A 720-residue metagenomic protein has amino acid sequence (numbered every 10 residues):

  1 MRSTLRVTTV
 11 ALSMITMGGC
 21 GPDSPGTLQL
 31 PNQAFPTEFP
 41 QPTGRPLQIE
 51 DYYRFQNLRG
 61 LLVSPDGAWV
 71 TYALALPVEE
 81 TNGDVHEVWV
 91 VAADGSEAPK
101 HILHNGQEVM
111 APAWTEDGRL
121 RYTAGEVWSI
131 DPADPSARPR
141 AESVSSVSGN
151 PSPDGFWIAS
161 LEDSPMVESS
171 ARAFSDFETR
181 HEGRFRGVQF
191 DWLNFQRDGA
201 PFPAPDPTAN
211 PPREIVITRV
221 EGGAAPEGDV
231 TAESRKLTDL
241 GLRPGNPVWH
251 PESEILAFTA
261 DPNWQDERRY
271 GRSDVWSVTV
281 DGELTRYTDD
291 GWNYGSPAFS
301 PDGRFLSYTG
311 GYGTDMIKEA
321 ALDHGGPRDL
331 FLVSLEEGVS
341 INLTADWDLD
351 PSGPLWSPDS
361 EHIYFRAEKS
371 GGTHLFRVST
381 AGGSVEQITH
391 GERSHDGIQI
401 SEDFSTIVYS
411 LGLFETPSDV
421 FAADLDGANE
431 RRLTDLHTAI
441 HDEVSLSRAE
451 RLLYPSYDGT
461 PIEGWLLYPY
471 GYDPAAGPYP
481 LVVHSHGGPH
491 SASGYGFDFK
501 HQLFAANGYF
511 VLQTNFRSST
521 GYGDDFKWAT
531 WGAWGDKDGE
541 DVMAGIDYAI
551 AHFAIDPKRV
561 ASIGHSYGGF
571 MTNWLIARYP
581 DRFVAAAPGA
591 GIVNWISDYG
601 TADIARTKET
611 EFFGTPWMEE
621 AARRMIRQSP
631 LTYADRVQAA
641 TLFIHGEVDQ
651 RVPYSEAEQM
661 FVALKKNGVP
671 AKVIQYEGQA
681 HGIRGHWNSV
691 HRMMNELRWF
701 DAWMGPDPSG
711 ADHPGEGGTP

Functional and structural regions predicted by a protein language model:
L28-P31, V85-H86, S160-V230, S234 (+6 more regions): Predominantly five- to eight-bladed beta-propeller fold
G60-L62, P201-I215, G245-V248, I255-A257 (+4 more regions): Non-catalytic accessory segments flanking enzyme active sites
L62-W69, A111-L120, G149-W157, P247-L256 (+4 more regions): Blade-terminus and WD-like Trp-Asp/Gly-His loop motifs, strongest in beta-propeller folds
T71-V78, R121-E126, S160-P165, A204-A209 (+10 more regions): Beta-strand C-termini and the immediately following turn/loop, strongest in propeller blades
A92-S96, D131-P135, V220-G223, T279-G282 (+3 more regions): Short loop/turn segments that connect beta-strands within beta-propeller blades
E97-R119, A124: Blade-loop segments of beta-propeller domains
K318, L436-K558, H565-S566, G600-I604: Cap/lid segment of the alpha/beta-hydrolase catalytic domain
A506, Q513-P720: Active-site-proximal cap/loop segments of hydrolase catalytic domains
